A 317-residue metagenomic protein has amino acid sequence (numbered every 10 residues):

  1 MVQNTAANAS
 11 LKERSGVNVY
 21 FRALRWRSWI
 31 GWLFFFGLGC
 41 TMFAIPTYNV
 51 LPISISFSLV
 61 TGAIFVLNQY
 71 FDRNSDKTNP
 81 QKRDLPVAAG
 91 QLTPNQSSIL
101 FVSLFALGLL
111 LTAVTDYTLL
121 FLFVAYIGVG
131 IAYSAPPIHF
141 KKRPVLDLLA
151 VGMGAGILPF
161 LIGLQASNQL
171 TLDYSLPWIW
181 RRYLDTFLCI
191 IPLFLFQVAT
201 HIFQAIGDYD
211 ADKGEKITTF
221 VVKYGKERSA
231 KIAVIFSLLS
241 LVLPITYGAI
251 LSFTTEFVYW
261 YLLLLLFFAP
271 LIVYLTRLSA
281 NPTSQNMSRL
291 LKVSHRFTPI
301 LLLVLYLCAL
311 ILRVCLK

Functional and structural regions predicted by a protein language model:
V2-V17, F65, Q69-L92, H201-A230: Cytosolic, membrane-interface loops and tails of multi-pass inner-membrane proteins
E13, F21, P86-Y174: Intramembrane alpha-helical segments
G31-G39, P86, L148-L164, V222-K226 (+1 more regions): Small-residue-rich segments of transmembrane alpha-helices in multi-pass membrane proteins, especially helix faces
F34-F71, Q81, F105-A113, Y117-A132 (+1 more regions): Membrane-embedded alpha-helical segments that form the functional core of polytopic membrane enzymes, especially those
A44-P52, V151-Y209, E227-A230, V234-L238: Functional transmembrane core segments of multi-pass inner-membrane proteins
F65, N74, V129-K142, L275-P282: C-terminal ends of transmembrane helices
R73, T78-V124, T218-F253: Multi-pass membrane catalytic core of lipid/isoprenoid biosynthesis enzymes
R228, I250-K317: Extended hydrophobic alpha-helices typical of membrane-associated regions
